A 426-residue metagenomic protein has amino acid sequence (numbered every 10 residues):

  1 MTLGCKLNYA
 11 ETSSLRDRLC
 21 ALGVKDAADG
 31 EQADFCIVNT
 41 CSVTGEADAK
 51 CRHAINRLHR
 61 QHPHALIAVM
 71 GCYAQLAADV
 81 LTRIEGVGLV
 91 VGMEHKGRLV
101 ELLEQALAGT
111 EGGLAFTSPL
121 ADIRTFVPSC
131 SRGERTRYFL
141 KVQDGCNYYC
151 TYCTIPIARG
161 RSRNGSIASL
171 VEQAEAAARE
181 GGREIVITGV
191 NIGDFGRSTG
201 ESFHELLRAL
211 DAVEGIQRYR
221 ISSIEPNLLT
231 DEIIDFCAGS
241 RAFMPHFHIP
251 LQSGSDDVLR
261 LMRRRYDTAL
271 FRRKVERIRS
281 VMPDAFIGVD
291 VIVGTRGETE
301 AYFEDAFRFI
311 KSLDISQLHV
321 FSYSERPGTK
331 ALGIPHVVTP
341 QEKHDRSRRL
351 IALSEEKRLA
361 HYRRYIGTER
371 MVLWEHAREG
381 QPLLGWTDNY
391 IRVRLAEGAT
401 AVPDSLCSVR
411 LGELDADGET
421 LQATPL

Functional and structural regions predicted by a protein language model:
M1-D194, E232, F247, A269-S280 (+4 more regions): Proteins enriched for Cys/Gly/acidic motifs involved in redox and nucleic-acid/cofactor modification
I67-A68, L76-A77, R179-A301: Conserved SAM/AdoMet-binding glycine-rich loop
G133-T136, C146-N147, F243, S253 (+5 more regions): Short flexible coil/turn linkers enriched for glycine and charged/polar residues that connect secondary-structure
T154-I155, M262, G333: Mobile active-site "lid"/loop adjacent to the S-adenosyl-L-methionine
G189, S223, L251-S253, V289-V293 (+6 more regions): Active-site proximal loops enriched in glycine and acidic residues that flank catalytic Cys/His/Asp and coordinate
I249, D290, I310, L318 (+3 more regions): Hydrophobic, well-ordered secondary-structure elements that form the walls of internal hydrophobic environments
E298, L313-I315: Contiguous mid-protein beta-loop-alpha structural module that forms a pocket-lining wall or clamp of enzyme active
G333-L426: Terminal RNA-binding accessory module
